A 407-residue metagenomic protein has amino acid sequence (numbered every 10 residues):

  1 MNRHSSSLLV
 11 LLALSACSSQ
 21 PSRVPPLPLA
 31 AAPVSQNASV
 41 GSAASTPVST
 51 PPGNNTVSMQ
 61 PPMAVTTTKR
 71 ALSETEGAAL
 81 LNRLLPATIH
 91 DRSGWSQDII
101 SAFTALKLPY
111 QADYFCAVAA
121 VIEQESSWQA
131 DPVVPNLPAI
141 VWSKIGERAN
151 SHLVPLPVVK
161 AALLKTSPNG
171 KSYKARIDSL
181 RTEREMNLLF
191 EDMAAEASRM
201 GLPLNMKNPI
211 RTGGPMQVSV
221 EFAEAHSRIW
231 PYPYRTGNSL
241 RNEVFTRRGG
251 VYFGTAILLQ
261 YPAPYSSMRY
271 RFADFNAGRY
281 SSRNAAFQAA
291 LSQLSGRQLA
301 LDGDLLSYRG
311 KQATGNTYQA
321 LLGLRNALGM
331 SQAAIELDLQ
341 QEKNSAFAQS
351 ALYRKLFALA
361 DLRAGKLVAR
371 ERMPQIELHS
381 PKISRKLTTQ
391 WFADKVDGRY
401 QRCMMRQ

Functional and structural regions predicted by a protein language model:
M1, C17-Q407: Cell-wall glycan-active module
M1-S15: Sec-dependent bacterial lipoprotein signal peptides
